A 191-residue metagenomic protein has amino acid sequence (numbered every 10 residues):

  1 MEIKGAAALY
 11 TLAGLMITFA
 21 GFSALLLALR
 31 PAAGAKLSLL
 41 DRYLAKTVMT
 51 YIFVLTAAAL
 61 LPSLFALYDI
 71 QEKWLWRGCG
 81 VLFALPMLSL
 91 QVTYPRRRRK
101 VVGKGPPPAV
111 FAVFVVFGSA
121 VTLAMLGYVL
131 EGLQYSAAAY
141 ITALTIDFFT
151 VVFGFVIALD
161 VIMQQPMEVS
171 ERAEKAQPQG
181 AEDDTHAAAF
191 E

Functional and structural regions predicted by a protein language model:
M1-A20: Hydrophobic transmembrane alpha-helical segments in integral membrane proteins
G14-A33: N-terminal signal-anchor/start-transfer transmembrane helix
M16-A20, T50-A58, L75-T93: Generic alpha-helical transmembrane segments
L37-Y51: Loop-to-helix transition at the N-terminal end of transmembrane alpha-helices
T56-S63, V116-L133: Hydrophobic alpha-helical transmembrane segments in multi-pass integral membrane proteins
L85-V101, S119-V129, G154-D160: Alpha-helical transmembrane segments in multipass membrane proteins, preferentially the mid-helix core
R96-S119, Q134, A138: Membrane-helix boundary/juxtamembrane motif in polytopic membrane proteins
I162-F190: Short, highly charged, low-complexity non-transmembrane loops/tails of multi-pass membrane proteins
